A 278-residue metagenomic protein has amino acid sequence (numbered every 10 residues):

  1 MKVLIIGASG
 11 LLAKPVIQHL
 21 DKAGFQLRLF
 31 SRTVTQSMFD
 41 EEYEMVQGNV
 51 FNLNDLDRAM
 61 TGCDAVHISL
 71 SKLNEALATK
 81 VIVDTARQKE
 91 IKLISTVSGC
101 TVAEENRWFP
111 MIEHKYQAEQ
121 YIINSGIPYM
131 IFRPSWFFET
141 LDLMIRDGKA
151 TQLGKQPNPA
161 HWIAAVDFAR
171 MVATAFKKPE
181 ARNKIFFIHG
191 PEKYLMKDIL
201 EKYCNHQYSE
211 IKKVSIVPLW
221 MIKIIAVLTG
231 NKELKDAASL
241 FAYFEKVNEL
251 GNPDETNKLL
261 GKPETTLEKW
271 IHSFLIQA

Functional and structural regions predicted by a protein language model:
K2-Q26, F30-D40, F51, K89 (+3 more regions): Oxidoreductase cofactor-interface core, primarily capturing Rossmann-like NAD(P)-dependent enzymes
E41-N52, S71-K72: Rossmann-fold cofactor-recognition segment
L53, D57, V83, A165-A173 (+1 more regions): Short, amphipathic alpha-helical "lid/cap" segments that border enzyme active or binding sites
L53, R58-I94, E113-N124: NAD(P)-cofactor binding segment of oxidoreductase domains
I68, L93-T96, I131, F187: Structural signature of the Rossmann-like NAD(P)-dependent dehydrogenase/reductase core
Y203-N248: Terminal hydrophobic/aromatic helix or amphipathic segment near a protein terminus
G251-A278: Amphipathic terminal alpha-helices
